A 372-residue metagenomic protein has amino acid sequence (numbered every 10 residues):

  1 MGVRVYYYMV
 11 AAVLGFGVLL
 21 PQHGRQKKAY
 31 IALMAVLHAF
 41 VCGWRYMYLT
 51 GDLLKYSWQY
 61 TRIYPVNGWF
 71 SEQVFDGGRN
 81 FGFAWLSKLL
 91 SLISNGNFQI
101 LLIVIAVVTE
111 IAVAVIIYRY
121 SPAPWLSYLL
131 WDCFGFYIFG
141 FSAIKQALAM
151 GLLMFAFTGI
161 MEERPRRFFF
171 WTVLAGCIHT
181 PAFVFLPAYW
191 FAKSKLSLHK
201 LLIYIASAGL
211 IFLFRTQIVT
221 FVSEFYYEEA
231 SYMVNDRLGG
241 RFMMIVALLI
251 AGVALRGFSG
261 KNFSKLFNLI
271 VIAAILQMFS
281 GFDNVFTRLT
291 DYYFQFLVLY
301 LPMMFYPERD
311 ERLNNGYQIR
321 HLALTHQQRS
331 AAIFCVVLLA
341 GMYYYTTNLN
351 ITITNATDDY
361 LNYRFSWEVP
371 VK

Functional and structural regions predicted by a protein language model:
Y8, F168-F170, P181-A192: Transmembrane-embedded, aromatic-rich helix segments that form part of the hydrophobic channel/pocket engaging
R25, A114-F134: Transmembrane-helix signature of polytopic, membrane-embedded enzymes that assemble or transfer cell-envelope glycans
K27-A32, K200-L202, G260-I270, H326-F334: Membrane-interfacial loop-to-transmembrane alpha-helix junctions, especially the N-terminal start
M47, L54-S57, Y64, W69-F70 (+4 more regions): Alpha-helical transmembrane segments and terminal signal-anchor/GPI-anchor hydrophobic tails, characterized by long
L54-R62, Q73-N95: Short hydrophobic/aromatic helix or loop-helix immediately within or flanking a transmembrane segment in polytopic
F81, I93-V108: Loop-to-helix entry region of an early transmembrane alpha helix in multi-pass inner-membrane enzymes
F141-A147: Short acidic/glycine- and proline-prone juxtamembrane loop motifs at membrane-interface regions of multi-pass membrane
L153-R166: Membrane-interface transmembrane helices that cradle and orient dolichyl/undecaprenyl
